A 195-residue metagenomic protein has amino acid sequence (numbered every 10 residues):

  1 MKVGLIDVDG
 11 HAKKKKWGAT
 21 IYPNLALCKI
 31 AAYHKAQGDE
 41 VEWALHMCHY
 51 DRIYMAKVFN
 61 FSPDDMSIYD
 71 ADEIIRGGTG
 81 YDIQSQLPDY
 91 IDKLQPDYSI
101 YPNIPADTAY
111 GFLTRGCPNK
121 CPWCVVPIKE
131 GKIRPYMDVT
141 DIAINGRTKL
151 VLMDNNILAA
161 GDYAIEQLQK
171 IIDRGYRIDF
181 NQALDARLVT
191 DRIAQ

Functional and structural regions predicted by a protein language model:
M1-E73, D82, A186-V189: A short, structured N-terminal alpha-helical element that caps or precedes a catalytic domain
G4-D9, K13, A19-I21, S99-E130 (+1 more regions): N-terminal pre-triad scaffold of radical SAM enzymes
I6, A44, A56, G77-T79 (+3 more regions): A cross-family glycoside hydrolase active-site/sugar-binding cleft signature
K13-K14, S62-D64, D82-Q86, N119-P122 (+2 more regions): Short catalytic/ligand-binding loop motif for oxyanion handling, primarily in non-cytosolic enzymes, centered on
A44, K93-S99, G131-D141: Active-site glycine-rich loop that binds ribose-phosphate moieties when present
L45-D51, I68-A71, I104-P105, I142-R147 (+1 more regions): Flexible, charged surface loops at secondary-structure boundaries
Y54-K57, P127-Q195: Core AdoMet radical
I74-Y101: Ser/Thr/Gly-rich flexible loops in soluble cytosolic domains mediating phosphotransfer, phosphorylation
